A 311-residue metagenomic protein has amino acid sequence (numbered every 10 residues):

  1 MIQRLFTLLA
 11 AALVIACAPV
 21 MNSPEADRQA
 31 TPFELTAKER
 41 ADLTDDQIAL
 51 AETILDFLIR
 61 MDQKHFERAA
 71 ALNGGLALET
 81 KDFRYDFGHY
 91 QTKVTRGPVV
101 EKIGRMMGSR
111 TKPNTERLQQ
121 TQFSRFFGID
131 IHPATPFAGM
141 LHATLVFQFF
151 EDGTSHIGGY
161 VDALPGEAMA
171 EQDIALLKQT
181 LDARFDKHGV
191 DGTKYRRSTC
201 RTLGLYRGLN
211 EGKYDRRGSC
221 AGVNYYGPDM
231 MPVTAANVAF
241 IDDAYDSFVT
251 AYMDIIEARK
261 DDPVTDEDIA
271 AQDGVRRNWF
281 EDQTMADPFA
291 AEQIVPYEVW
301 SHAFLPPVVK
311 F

Functional and structural regions predicted by a protein language model:
I2-A10: Sec-dependent signal peptide recognition, specifically the positively charged N-region followed immediately by
E39-E116, N237-A239, M253, E257-A258 (+1 more regions): Gly/Pro-rich turn-and-neighbor structural signature
D86-K112, L203-D229, S301-V309: Aromatic/basic-lined ligand-recognition segments that form π-stacking hydrophobic pockets flanked by Lys/Arg to engage
G88-I157: Internal mixed beta-strand/loop scaffold within catalytic domains of large alpha/beta enzymes
E151-Y195: Compact, glycine/acidic-enriched structural inserts
G189-Q272, N278-W279: A contiguous, surface-oriented mixed alpha/beta subdomain in the mid-to-C-terminal portion of proteins that forms
P288-F311: A translation/RNA-centric and nucleic-acid-associated enzymatic feature enriched in Class II aminoacyl-tRNA synthetases
